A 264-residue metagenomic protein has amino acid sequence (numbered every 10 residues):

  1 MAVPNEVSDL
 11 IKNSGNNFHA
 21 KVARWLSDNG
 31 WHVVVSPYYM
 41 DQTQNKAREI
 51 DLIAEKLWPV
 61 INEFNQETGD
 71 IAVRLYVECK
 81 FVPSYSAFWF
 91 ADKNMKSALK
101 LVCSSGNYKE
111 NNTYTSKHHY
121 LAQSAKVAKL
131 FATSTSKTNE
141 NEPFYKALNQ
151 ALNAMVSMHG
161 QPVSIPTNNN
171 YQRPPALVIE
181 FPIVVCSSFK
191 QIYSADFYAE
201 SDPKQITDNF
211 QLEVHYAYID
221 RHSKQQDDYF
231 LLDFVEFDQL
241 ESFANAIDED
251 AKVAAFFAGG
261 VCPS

Functional and structural regions predicted by a protein language model:
M1-S264: Intrinsically disordered, low-complexity Ser/Thr/Pro/Gly-rich regulatory segments
